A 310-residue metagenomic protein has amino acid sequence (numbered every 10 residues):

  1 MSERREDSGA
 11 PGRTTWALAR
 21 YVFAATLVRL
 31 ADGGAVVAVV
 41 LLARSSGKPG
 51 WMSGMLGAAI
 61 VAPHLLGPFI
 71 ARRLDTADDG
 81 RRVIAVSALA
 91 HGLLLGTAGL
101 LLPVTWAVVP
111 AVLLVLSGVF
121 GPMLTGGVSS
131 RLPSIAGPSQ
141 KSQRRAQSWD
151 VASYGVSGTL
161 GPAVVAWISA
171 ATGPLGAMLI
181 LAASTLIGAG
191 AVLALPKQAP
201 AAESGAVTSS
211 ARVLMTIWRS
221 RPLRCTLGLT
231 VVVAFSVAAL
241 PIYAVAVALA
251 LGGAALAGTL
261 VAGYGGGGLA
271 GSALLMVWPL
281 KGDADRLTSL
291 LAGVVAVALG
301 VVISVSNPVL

Functional and structural regions predicted by a protein language model:
S2-A19, L195-L229: Juxtamembrane intracellular "pre-TM" segments in multi-pass secondary transporters
R20-D32, V36, I60-R72, S87-A88 (+2 more regions): Substrate-agnostic recognition of the 12-TM MFS/MFS-like secondary transporter fold
G34-A38, T172-L179, M215-S272: A single, central transmembrane helix in multi-pass transporters
V37-S45, G99-V104, L160-I180, A246 (+1 more regions): Transmembrane alpha-helix termini and helix-breaking/packing motifs in multi-pass membrane transporters
K48-V61, A146-W149, A250-G265, T288: Loop-to-transmembrane helix entry
L66-A77, R81-A90, A250-L310: C-terminal transmembrane bundle of multi-pass solute transporters/carriers
G99-L114, V302-L310: Helix-loop junctions at membrane interfaces in 12-TM secondary transporters
V108-G118, R145-Q198, G258, A262-G266: Hydrophobic alpha-helical transmembrane segments
